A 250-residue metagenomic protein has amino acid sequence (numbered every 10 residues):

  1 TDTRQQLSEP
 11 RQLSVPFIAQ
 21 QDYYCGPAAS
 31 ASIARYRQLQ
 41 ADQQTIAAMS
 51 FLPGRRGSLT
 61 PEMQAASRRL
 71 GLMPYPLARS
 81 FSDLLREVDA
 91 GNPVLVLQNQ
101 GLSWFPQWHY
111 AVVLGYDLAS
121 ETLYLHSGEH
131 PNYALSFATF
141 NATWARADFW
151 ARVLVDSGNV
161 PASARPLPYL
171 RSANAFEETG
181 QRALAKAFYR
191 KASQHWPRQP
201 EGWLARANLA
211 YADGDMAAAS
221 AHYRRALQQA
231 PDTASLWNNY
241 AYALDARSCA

Functional and structural regions predicted by a protein language model:
T1, L118-L204: Noncatalytic regulatory segments and standalone regulatory/sensor domains
D2-S80, L84, A90, N159 (+6 more regions): Cysteine-nucleophile protease catalytic domains, especially the papain-like/related folds used in DUB/UBL proteases
M73, L77-H126: Active-site-adjacent substructure of cysteine-protease-like catalytic cores
H195, Q229-A230: Structural marker of alpha-solenoid helical repeat scaffolds
